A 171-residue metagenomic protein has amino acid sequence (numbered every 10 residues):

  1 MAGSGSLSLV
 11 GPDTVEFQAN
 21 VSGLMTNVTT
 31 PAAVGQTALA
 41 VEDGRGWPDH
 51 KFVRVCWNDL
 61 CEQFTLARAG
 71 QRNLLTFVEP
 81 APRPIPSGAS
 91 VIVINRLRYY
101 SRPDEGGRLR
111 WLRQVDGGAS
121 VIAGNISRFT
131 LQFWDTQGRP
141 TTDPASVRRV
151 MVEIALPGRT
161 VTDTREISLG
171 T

Functional and structural regions predicted by a protein language model:
M1-V115: Extracytoplasmic beta-strand-rich oligomerization domains located immediately C-terminal to a leader/signal peptide
A2, V21-G23, R96, R102-T171: Short linear sequence signals and composition-biased patches located at protein termini or domain-edge surfaces
